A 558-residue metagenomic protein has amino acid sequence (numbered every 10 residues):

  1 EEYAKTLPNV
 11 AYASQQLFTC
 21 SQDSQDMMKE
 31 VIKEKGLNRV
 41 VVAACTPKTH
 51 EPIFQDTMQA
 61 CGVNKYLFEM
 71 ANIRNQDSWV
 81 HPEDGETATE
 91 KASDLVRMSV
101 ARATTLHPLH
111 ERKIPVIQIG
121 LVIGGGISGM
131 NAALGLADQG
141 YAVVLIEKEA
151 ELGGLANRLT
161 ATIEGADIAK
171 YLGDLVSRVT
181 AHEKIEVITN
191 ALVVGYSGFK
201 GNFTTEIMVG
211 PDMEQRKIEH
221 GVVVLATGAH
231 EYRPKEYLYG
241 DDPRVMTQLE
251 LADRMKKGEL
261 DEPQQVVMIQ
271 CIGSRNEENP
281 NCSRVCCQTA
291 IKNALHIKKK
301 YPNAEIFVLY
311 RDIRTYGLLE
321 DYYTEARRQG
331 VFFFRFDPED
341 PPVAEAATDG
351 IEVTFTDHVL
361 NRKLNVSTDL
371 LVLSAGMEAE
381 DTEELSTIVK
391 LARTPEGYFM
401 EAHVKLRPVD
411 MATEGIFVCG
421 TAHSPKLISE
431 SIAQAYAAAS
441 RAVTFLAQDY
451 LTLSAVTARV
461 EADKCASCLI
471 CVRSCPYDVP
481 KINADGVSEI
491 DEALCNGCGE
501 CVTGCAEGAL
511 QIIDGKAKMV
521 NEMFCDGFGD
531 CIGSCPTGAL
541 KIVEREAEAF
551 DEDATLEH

Functional and structural regions predicted by a protein language model:
E1-G504: Residues forming the flavin
Q15-D23, E492-C501, E522-K541, L556-H558: Short Fe-S-cluster ligation motifs
L451-S454, E461-A462, L510-G515, V520-E522: Short, intrinsically disordered, charge-biased short linear motifs at domain edges
C471, P480-K481, C501, L510-Q511 (+2 more regions): Short hydrophobic beta-strand motif reused across regulatory alpha/beta modules
P476-Y477, E507, P536-T537: Alpha-helical segments that scaffold the active site and NAD(P)H-binding pocket of short-chain dehydrogenase/reductase
N483-E489, D514-D526: Short linker/helix segments within small regulatory modules
E546-H558: PEST-like low-complexity intrinsically disordered regions enriched in Ser/Thr/Pro and acidic residues
